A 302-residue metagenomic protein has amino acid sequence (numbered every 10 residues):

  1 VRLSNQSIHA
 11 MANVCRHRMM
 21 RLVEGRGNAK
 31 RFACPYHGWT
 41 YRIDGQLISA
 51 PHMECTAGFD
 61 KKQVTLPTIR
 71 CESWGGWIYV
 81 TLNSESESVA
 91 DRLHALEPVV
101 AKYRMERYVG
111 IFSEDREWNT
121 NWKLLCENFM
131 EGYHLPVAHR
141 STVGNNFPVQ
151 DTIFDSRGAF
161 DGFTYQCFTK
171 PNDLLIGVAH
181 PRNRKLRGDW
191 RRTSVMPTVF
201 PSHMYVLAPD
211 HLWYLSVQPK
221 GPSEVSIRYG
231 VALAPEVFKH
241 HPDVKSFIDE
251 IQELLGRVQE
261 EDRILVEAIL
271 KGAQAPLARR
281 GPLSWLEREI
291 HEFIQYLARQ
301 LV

Functional and structural regions predicted by a protein language model:
V1-S84, A90-P98: Rieske [2Fe-2S] iron-sulfur-binding domain
R2, N13, E72, W77-V302: C-terminal catalytic domain of Rieske-type non-heme iron oxygenases
